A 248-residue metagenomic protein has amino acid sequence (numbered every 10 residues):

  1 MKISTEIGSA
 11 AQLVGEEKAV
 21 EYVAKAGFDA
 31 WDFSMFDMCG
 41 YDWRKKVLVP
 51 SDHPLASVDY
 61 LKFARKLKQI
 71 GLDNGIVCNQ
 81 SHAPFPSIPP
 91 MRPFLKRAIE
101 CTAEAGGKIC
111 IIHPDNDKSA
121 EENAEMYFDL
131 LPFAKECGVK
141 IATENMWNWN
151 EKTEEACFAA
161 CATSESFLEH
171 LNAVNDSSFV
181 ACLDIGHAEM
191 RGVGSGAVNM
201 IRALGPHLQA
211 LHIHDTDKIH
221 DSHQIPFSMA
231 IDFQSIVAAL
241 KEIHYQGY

Functional and structural regions predicted by a protein language model:
M1-K108, K135, D176, V180 (+1 more regions): N-terminal pre-domain/capping segments
T5, F33, S81, I112 (+3 more regions): Conserved beta-strand positions
A10, M38, P86, N148 (+2 more regions): Short, solvent-exposed loop/turn segments at secondary-structure junctions
L13, R44-V58, K152-S164, L168 (+1 more regions): Gly/Pro-rich active-site loop or hairpin
G15-E16, F63, M91-F94, E122-M126 (+3 more regions): Residues at alpha-helix caps and immediate loop-helix transition turns in enzyme cores, especially N- and C-cap
A30, I109, A210, G247-Y248: Residues at the N-termini of beta-strands
M35-D42, N116-D117, N148-N150, D215-D221: Conserved radical SAM core fold
R65, I70-N74, P84-L183, E189-M190: Active-site acidic/histidine proton-transfer and metal-coordination neighborhood in alpha/beta enzyme cores
